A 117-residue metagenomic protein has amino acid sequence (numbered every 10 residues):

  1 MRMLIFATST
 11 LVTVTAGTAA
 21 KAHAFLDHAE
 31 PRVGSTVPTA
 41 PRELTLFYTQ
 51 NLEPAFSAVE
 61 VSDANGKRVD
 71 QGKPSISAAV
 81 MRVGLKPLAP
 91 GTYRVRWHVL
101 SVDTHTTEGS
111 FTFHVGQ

Functional and structural regions predicted by a protein language model:
G17-A19: N-terminal signal peptide c-region/cleavage motif recognized by signal peptidases
A22-A40: N-terminal edge beta-strand
V37-T39, E43-Q50, T104-Q117: Extended, polar beta-sheet/loop recognition surfaces of beta-rich domains that mediate binding to diverse ligands
L44-V69: Short, surface-exposed alpha-helix to beta-strand junction/turn motifs within ectodomains of secreted and cell-envelope
G72-S77: Short beta-strand segments within Ig-like beta-sandwich modules, predominantly Fibronectin type-III
A79-V83: Short strand-edge motifs at loop-to-beta-strand transitions and within beta-strands of extracellular beta-rich domains
G84, A89-V95: A glycine-anchored, Pro-Gly-centered beta-turn/N-cap motif
H98-V102: Beta-strand-rich extracellular modules
